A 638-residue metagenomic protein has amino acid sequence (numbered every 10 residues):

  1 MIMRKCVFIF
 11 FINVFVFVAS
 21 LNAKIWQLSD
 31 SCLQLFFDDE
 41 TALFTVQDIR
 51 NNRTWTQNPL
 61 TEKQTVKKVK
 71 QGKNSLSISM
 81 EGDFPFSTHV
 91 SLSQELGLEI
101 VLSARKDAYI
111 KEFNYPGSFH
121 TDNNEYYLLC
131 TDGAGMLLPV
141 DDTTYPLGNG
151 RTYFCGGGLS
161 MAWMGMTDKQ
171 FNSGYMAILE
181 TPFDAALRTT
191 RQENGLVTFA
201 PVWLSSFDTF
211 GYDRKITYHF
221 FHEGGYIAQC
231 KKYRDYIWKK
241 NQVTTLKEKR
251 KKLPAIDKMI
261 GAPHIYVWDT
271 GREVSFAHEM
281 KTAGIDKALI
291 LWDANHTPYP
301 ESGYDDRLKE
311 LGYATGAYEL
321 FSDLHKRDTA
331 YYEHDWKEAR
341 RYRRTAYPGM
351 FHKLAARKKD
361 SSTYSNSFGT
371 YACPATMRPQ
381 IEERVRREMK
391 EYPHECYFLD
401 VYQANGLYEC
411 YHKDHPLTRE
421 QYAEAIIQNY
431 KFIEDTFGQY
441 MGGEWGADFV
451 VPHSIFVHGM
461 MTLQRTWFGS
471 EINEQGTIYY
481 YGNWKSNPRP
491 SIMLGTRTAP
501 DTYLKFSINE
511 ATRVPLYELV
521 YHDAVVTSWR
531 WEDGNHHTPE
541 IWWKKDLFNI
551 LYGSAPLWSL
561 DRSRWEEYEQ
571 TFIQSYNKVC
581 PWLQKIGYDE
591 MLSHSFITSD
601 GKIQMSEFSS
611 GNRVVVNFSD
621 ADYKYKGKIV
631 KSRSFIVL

Functional and structural regions predicted by a protein language model:
M1-C6: Positively charged n-region of N-terminal signal peptides that target proteins for export
I9-F17: Bacterial N-terminal signal peptides
V18-A23: Boundary at the C-terminal end of the N-terminal hydrophobic targeting segment
K24-N295, P300-D323, M441, F572-S575 (+2 more regions): Carbohydrate-recognition beta-sandwich/jelly-roll modules in extracellular/periplasmic carbohydrate-active proteins
L35-V46, D184-A186, T190, N194-K231 (+6 more regions): Active-site-proximal substrate-binding groove within the catalytic cores of carbohydrate-active enzymes
N295-H296, D323-L324, A404, D448-F449: Positions that flank functional sites
A317-R387, E471, Q475-G482, P488: Active-site-adjacent "subsite" loops/lids of carbohydrate-active enzymes
